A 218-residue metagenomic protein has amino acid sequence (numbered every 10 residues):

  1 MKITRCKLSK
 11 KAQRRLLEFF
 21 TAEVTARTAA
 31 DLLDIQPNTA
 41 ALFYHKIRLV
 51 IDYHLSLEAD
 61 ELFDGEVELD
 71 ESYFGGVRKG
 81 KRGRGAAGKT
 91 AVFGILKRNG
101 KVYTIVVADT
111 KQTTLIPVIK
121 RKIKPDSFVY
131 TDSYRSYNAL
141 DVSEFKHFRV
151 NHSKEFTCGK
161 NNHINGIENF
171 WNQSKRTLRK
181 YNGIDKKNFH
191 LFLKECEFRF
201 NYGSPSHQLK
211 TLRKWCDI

Functional and structural regions predicted by a protein language model:
M1-I218: Residue-level recognition of single "structural anchor" positions that define or cap local secondary structure
